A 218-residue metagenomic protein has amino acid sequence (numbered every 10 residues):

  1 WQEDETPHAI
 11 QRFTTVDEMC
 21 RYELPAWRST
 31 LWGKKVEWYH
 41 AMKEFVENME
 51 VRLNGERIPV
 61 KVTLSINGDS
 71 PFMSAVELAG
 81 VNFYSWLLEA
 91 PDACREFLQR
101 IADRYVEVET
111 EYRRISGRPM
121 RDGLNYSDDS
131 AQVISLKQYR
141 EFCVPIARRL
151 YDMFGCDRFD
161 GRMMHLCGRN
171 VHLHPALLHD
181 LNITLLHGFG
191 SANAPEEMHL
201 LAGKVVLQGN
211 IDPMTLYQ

Functional and structural regions predicted by a protein language model:
W1-Y22: A contiguous, low-structure linker/loop signature
D4, P25-Q218: Active-site loop segments of alpha/beta catalytic cores
